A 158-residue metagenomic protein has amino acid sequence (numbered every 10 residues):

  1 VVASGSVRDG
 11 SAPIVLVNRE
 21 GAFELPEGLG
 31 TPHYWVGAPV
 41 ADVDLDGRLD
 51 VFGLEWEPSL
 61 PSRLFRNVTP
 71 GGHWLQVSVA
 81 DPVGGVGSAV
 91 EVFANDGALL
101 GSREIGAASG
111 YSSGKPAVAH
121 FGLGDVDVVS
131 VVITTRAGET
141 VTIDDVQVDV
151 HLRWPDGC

Functional and structural regions predicted by a protein language model:
V1-V2: Electropositive polyanion-binding surfaces
S6, A12, F23-C158: Gly/Ser/Thr/Pro-enriched helix-cap/hinge segments flanking short amphipathic alpha-helices
L16-V17: Beta-propeller blade signature
